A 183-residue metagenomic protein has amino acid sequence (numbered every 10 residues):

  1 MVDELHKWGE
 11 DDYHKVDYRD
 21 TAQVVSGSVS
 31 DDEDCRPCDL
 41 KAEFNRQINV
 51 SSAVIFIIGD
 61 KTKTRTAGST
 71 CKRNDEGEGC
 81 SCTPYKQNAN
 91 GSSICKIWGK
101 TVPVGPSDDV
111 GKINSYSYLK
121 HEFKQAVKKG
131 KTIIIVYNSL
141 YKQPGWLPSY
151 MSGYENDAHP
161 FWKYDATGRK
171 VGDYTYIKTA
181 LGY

Functional and structural regions predicted by a protein language model:
M1-D60, L181-Y183: Conserved N-terminal substructure of TIR/SEFIR domains
V2-E4, T66-T70, G145-L147: A short acidic (Asp/Glu
G9-Y13, N74-G77, Y154-E155: Short, low-complexity, polar/charged sequence segments that are solvent-exposed and flexible
Y18, I133-I135, F161: Conserved beta-strand scaffold positions in the cores of enzyme catalytic domains, especially in NTP/NDP-utilizing
T21-V25, Y85-I94, A166-R169: Short C-terminal domain-edge/linker segments immediately following a structured domain
Q47-S117, H121-Y141: Conserved beta-strand-loop-alpha-helix hinge of the TIR/SEFIR fold
Y137-Y183: C-terminal interaction surface of TIR/SEFIR-family domains
